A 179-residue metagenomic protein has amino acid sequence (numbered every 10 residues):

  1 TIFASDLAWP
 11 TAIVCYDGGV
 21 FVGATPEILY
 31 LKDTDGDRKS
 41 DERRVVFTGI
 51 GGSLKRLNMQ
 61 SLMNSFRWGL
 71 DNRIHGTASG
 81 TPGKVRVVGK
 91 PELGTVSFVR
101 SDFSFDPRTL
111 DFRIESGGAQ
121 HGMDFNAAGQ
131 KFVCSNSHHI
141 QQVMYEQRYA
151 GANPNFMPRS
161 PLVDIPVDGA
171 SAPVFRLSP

Functional and structural regions predicted by a protein language model:
T1-P179: Beta-propeller domains with acidic blade repeats across secreted/periplasmic ectodomains and cytosolic WD/CNH propellers
